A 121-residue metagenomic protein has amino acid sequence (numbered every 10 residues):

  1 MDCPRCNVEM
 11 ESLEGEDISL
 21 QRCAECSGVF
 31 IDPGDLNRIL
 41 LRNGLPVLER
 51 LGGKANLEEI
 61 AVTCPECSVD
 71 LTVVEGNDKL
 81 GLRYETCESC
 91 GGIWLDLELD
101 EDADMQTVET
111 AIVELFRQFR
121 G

Functional and structural regions predicted by a protein language model:
C3-C6, C23-C26, C64-C67, C87: Short cysteine-rich clusters marking metal-coordination/redox-active sites
P4-Q21, P46-E49, L71-L82: A cross-kingdom feature marking solvent-exposed beta-strand/loop segments within repeated, beta-rich binding/scaffold
E9, N37-L40, E59-I60, V73: N-proximal short alpha-helices
I18-L57: A broadly conserved sequence feature marking short terminus-proximal activation segments in nucleic acid-centric
V29-G44, G91-T107: Short metal-binding segments enriched for Cys and/or His
N43-L57, M105-G121: Short amphipathic alpha-helical linker/capping segments at the junctions of internal repeats and modular domains
R50-D96, E101: Short, solvent-exposed interaction modules
